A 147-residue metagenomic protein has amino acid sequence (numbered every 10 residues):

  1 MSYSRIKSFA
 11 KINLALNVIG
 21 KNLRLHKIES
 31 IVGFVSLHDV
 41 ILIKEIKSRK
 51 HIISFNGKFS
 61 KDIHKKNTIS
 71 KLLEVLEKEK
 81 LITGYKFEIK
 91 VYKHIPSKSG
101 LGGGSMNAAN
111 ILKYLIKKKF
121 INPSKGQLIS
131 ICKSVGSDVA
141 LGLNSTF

Functional and structural regions predicted by a protein language model:
M1-S99, I116-G126: ATP-binding N-lobe of GHMP and related small-molecule kinases
K11, N107, D138: Acidic active-site catalytic centers that drive phospho-/nucleotidyl reactions and related ester hydrolyses
S99-L128, L141-L143: DPxDG-like acidic metal-binding loop motif
S137-F147: Fold-level recognition of mixed alpha/beta catalytic cores in primary-metabolism enzymes, strongest
